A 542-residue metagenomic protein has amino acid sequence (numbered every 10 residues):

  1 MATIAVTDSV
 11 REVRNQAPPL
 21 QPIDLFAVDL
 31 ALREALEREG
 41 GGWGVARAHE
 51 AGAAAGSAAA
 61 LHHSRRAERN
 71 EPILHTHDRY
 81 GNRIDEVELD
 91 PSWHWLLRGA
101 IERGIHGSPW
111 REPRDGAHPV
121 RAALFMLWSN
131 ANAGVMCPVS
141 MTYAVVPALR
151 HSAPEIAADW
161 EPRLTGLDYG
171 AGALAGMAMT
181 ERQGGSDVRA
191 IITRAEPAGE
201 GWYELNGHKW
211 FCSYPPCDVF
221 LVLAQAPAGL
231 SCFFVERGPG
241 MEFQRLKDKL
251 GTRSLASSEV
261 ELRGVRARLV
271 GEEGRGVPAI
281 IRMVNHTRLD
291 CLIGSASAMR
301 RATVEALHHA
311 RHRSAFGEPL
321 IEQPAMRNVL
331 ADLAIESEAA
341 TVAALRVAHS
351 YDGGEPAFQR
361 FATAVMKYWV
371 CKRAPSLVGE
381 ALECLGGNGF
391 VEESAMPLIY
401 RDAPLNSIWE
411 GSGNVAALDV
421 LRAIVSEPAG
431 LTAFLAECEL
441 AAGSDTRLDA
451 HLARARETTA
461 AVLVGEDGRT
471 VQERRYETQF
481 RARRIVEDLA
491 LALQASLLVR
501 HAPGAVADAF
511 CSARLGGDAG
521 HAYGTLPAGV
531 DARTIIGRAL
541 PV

Functional and structural regions predicted by a protein language model:
M1-R114: Extended, charge-enriched "interface" segments that sit outside catalytic cores
A2-E37, W43, E50, P72 (+2 more regions): Glycine-rich phosphate/cofactor-binding loops in nucleotide/flavin-utilizing enzymes
D78-G172, C212-Y214, S337, D402 (+2 more regions): Internal helix-loop-helix
W202, N206-M241: A short core secondary-structure module
G240-G264: Flexible, small-/acidic-enriched active-site or ligand-binding loops
E259-T287, V304-I321, P428, H451-R475: A glycine-rich, basic-preceded beta-loop-alpha segment at the flavin cofactor/substrate interface of flavin-utilizing
E338-K367, L382-E383, A460-F480, V486 (+1 more regions): C-terminal helix-coil-helix/basic helical segment that borders enzyme active sites and/or dimer interfaces and provides
E437-V542: C-terminal amphipathic alpha-helical interaction region
